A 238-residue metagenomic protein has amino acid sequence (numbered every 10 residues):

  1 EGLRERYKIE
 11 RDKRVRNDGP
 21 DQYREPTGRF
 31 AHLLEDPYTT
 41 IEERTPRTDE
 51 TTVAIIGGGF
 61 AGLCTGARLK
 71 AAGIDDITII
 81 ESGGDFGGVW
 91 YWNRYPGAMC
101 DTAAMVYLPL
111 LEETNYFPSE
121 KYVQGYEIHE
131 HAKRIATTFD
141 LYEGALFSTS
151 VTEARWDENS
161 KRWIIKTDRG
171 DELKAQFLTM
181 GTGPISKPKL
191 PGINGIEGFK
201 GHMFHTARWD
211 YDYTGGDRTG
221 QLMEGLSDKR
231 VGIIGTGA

Functional and structural regions predicted by a protein language model:
E1-R47: Non-catalytic terminal and boundary segments that flank Rossmann-like NAD(P)-dependent oxidoreductase
G2-N17, D21, L111-T114, F139-Y142 (+2 more regions): Low-complexity, highly charged intrinsically disordered N-terminal segments that act as targeting/localization
R4-R6, K13-R16, Y91-H131: Glycine-rich active-site loop/strand segments that organize a redox cofactor
T27-E43, L108-P118, Q124-I128, G183-A238: Glycine-rich dinucleotide-binding loop and its adjacent helix/turn
L33, P118-S186: Feature captures the FAD/FMN-dependent oxidoreductase FAD-binding
T48-I79, G232, G237-A238: N-terminal Rossmann-like FAD-binding beta1-loop-alpha1 element of flavoenzymes
K70-Y95: Glycine-rich FAD pyrophosphate-binding loop
F86-W90, D101, K187: A short beta-to-alpha transition loop/helix N-cap that caps and shapes the active-site region
